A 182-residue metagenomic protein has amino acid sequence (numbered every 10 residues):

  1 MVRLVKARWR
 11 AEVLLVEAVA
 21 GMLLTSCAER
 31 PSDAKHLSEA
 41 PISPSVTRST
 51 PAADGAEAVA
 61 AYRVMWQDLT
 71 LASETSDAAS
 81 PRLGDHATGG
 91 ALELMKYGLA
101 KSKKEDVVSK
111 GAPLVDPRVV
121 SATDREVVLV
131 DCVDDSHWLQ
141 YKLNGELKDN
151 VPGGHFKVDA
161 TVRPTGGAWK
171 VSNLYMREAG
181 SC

Functional and structural regions predicted by a protein language model:
M1-T25: Sec-dependent bacterial lipoprotein signal peptides
C27-P31: Bacterial signal peptide processing site
H36-I42: Juxtamembrane extracytosolic/periplasmic "stalk" immediately C-terminal to the first targeting helix
I42-V108: Core segments of small alpha/beta cavity-forming domains
R48-S49, G55, T75, T123-E126 (+2 more regions): Extracytoplasmic/periplasmic mature domains of Sec-exported, cell-envelope-associated bacterial proteins
G90, D135-W138, E178: Solvent-exposed loop/turn segments at secondary-structure junctions within structured extracellular/periplasmic domains
D106-L143: Surface-exposed, charged secondary-structure patches
K148-C182: Short beta-strand edge/turn micro-motifs at domain boundaries
